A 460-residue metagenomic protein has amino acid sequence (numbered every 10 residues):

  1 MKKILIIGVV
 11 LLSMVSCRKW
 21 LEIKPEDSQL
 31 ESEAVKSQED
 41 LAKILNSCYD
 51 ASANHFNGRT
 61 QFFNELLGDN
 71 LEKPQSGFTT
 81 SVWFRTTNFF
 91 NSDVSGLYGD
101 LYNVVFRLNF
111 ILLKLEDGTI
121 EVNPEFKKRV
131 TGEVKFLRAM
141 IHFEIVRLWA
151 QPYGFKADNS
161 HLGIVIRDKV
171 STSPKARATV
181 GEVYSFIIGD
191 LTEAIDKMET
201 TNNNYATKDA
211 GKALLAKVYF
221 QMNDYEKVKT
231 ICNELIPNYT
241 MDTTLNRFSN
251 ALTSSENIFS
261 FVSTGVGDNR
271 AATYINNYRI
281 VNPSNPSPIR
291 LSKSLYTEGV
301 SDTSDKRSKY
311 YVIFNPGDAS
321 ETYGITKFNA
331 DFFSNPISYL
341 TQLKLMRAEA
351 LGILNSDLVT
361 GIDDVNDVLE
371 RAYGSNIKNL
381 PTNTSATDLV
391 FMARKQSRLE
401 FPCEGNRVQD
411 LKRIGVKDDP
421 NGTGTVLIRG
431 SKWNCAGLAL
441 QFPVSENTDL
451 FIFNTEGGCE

Functional and structural regions predicted by a protein language model:
C17-N64, N447-E460: Acidic, glycine-rich segments characteristic of secretory precursors and extracytoplasmic regions
E31-S32, R59-Q75, Q151-S160, T200 (+2 more regions): Short, surface-exposed recognition loops and adjoining beta-strand edges that mediate ligand/DNA contacts, enriched
D40-K43, K227-T341, R371-L380, A386 (+4 more regions): Hydrophobic-face positions in mid-chain alpha helices that act as interaction patches
F78-L148, D196-T201, A330-N335, L340 (+2 more regions): Conserved, well-structured interaction surfaces
V105-L108, Y184, L191, C232 (+1 more regions): Inward-facing hydrophobic residues that define packing positions of alpha-helical scaffold repeats
Y184, Y225, D357-L358: TPR-repeat structural position
